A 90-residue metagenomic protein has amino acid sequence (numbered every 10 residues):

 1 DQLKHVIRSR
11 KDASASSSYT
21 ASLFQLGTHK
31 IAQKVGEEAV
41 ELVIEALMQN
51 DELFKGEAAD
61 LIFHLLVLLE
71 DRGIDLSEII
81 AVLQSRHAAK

Functional and structural regions predicted by a protein language model:
D1-A58, I62-K90: Flexible "arm" and connector segments at domain edges
